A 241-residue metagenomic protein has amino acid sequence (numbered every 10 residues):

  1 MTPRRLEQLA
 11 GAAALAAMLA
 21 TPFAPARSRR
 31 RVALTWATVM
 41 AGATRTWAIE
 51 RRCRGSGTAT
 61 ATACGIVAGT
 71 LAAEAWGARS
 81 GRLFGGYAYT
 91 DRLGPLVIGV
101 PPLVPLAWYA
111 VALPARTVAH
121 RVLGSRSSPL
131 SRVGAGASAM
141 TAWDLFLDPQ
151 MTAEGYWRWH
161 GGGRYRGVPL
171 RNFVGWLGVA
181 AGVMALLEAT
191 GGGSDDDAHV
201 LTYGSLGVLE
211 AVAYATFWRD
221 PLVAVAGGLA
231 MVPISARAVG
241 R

Functional and structural regions predicted by a protein language model:
M1-R241: Aromatic-rich, lipid-facing transmembrane alpha helices and their immediate juxtamembrane interface loops in integral
